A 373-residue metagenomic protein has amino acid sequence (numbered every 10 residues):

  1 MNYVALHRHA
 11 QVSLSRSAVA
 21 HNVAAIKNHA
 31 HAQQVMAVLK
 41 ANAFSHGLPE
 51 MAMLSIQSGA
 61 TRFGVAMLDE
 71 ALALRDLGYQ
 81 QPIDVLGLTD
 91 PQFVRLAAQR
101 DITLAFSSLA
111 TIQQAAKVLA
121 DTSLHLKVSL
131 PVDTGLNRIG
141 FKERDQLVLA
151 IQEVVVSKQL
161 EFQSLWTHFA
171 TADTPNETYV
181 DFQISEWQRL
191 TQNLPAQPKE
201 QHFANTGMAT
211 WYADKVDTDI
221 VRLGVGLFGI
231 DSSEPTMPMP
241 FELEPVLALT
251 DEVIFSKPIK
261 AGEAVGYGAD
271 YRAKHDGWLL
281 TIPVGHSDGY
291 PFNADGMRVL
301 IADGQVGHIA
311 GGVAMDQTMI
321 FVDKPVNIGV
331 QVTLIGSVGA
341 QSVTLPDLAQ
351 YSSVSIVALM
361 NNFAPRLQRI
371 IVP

Functional and structural regions predicted by a protein language model:
N2-S15, A20, E70, S107-Q114 (+1 more regions): Active-site anion/phosphate-binding pocket segments in diverse small-molecule metabolic enzymes
Y3-L6, Q11-L14, A18-H21, N28-H202: Active-site-proximal beta-alpha core segment in soluble small-molecule metabolic enzymes
